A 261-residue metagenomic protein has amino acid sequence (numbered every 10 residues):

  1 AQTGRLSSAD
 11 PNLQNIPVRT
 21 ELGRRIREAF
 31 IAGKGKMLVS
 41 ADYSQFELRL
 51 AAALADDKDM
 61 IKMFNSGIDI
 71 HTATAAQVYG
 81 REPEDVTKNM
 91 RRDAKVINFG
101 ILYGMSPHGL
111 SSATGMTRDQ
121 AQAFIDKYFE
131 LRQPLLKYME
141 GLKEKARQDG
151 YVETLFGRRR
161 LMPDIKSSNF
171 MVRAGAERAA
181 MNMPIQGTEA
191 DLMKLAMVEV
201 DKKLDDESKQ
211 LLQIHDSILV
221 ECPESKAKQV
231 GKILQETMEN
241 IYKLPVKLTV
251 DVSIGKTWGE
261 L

Functional and structural regions predicted by a protein language model:
A1-L261: Conserved catalytic core of nucleotide polymerization and phosphodiester-bond processing enzymes
